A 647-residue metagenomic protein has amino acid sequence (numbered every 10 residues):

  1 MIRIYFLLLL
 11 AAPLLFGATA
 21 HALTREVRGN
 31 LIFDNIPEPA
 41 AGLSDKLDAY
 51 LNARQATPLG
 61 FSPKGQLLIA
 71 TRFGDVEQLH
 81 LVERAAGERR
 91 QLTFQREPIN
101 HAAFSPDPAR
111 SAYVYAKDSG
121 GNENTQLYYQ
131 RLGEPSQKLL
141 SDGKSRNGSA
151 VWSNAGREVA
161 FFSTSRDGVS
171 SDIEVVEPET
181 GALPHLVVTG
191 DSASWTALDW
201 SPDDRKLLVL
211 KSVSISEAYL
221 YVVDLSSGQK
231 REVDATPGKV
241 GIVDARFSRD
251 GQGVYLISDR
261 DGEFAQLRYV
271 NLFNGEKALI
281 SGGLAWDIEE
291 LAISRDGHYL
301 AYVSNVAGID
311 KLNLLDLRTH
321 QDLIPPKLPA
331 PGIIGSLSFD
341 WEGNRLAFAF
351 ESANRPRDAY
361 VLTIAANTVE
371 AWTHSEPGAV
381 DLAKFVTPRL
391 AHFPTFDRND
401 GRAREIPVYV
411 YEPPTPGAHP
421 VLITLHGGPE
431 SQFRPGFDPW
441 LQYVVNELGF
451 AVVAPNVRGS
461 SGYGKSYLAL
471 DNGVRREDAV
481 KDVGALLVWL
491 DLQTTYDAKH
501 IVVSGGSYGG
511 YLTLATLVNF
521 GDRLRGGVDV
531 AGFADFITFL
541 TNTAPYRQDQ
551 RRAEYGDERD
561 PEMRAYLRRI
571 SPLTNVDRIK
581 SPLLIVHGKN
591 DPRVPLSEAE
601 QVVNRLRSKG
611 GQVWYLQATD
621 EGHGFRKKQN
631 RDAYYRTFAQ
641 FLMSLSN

Functional and structural regions predicted by a protein language model:
A22-Q55, V82-N100, Q130-R146, R166-G168 (+9 more regions): Multi-bladed beta-propeller domains
P58-Q66, A102-A112, A150-E158, L198-K206 (+3 more regions): Blade-terminus and WD-like Trp-Asp/Gly-His loop motifs, strongest in beta-propeller folds
R72-V76, G120-T125, S165-S171, V213-A218 (+3 more regions): Short, solvent-exposed loop/turn segments at conserved positions within beta-propeller repeat blades
H392, D400-P413: A short loop-to-beta-strand scaffold at the N-terminal edge of the catalytic core in hydrolase folds
R402, A454-N647: Active-site-proximal cap/loop segments of hydrolase catalytic domains
A418-G427: Short beta-strand element of the alpha/beta-hydrolase
P429-Q442, S597-E598: The serine-hydrolase catalytic nucleophile loop
G436-P455: Short amphipathic alpha-helix adjacent to the substrate-entry channel of hydrolases
